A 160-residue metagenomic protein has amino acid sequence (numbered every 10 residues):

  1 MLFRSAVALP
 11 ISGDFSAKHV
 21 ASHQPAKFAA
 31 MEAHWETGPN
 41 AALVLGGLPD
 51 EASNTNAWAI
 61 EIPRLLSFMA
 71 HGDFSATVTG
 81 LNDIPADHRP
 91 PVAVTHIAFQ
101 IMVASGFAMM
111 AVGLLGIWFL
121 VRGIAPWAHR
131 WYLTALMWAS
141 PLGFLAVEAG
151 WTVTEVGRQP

Functional and structural regions predicted by a protein language model:
A8-H23, V153-V156: Juxtamembrane/interface segments at transmembrane-helix termini
A17-V94: Membrane-interfacial catalytic/cofactor-binding modules of polytopic membrane enzymes
V78, P141-P160: Membrane-proximal extracellular juxtamembrane segment immediately upstream of a following transmembrane helix
P91-S105: Transmembrane alpha-helix entry/boundary detector in multi-pass membrane proteins
I101-I117: Hydrophobic alpha-helical transmembrane segments
G113-G116, L136-A146: NAD(P)-dependent dehydrogenase/reductase Rossmann-like domain
I117-L133: Alpha-helical transmembrane segments
